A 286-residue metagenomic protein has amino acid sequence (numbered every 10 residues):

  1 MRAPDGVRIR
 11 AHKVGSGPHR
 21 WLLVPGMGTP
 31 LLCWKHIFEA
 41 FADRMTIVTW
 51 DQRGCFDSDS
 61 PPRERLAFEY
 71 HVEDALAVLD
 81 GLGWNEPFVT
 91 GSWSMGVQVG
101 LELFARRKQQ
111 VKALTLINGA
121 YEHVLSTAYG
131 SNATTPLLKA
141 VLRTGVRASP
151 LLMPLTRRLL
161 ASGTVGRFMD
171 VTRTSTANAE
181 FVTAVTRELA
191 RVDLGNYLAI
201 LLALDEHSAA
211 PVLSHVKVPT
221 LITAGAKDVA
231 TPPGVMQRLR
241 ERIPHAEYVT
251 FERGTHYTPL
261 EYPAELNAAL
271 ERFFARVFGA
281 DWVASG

Functional and structural regions predicted by a protein language model:
V7-P61, V78: Conserved HGGG/HGGXW glycine-rich cap/lid loop of the alpha/beta-hydrolase fold
L22-G26, W93, A224: The conserved beta1-alpha1 loop
T49-M95, A268: Active-site loop/oxyanion-hole signature of alpha/beta-hydrolase fold enzymes
A105, V111-L152: Flexible "cap/lid" loop of the alpha/beta hydrolase fold
S126-G130, L151-S214: Conserved alpha/beta-hydrolase catalytic His-Asp/Glu region
V216, I222-A224: Short beta-strand/loop motif that positions the catalytic acidic residue of the alpha/beta-hydrolase fold
A226-T231: Acidic catalytic loop of the alpha/beta-hydrolase fold
A246-G286: Catalytic active-site module of serine/aspartate enzymes centered on a nucleophile-bearing elbow/loop
